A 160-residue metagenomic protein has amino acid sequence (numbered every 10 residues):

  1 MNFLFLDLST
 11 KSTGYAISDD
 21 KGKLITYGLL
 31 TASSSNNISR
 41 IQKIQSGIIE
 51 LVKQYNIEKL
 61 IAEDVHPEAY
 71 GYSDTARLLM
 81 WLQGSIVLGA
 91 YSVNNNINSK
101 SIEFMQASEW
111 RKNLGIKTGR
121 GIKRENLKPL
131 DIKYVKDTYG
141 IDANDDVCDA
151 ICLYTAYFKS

Functional and structural regions predicted by a protein language model:
M1-S160: Phosphate- and other anionic-substrate recognition elements at nucleic-acid/protein interfaces
